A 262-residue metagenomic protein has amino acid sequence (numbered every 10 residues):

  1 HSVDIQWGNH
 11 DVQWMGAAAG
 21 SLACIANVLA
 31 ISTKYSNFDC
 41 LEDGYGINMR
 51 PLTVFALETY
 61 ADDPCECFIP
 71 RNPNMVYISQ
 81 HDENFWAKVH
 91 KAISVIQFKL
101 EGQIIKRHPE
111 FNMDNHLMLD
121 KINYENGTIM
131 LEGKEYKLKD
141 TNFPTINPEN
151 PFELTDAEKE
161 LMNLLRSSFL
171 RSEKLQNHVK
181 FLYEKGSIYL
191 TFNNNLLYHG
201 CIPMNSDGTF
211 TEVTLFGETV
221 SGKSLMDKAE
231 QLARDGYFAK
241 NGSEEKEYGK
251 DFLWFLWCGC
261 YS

Functional and structural regions predicted by a protein language model:
H1-S262: Feature recognizes metal-dependent phosphohydrolase scaffolds
